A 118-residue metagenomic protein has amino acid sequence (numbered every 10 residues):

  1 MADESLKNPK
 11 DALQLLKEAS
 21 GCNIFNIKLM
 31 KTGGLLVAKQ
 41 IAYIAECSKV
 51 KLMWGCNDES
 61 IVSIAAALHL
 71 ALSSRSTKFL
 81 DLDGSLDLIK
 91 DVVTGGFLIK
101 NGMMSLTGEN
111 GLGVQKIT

Functional and structural regions predicted by a protein language model:
M1-A65, K90-G95, I99: Catalytic core of soluble alpha/beta enzymes
N57-T118: Flexible C-terminal active-site loop/helix
